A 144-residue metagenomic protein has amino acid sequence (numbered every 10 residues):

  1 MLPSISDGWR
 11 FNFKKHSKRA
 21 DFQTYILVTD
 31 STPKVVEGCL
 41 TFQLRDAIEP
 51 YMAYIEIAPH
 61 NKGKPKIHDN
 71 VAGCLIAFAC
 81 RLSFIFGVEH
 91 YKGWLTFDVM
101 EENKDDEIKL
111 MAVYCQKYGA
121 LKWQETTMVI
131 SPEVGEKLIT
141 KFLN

Functional and structural regions predicted by a protein language model:
M1-K66, L82-E102, I108-N144: Non-catalytic substrate-recognition and accessory regions of acyl/acetyltransferase enzymes
K66-F78, L82: Conserved acetyl-CoA pyrophosphate-binding loop and the N-cap/start of the following alpha-helix in GNAT-like
